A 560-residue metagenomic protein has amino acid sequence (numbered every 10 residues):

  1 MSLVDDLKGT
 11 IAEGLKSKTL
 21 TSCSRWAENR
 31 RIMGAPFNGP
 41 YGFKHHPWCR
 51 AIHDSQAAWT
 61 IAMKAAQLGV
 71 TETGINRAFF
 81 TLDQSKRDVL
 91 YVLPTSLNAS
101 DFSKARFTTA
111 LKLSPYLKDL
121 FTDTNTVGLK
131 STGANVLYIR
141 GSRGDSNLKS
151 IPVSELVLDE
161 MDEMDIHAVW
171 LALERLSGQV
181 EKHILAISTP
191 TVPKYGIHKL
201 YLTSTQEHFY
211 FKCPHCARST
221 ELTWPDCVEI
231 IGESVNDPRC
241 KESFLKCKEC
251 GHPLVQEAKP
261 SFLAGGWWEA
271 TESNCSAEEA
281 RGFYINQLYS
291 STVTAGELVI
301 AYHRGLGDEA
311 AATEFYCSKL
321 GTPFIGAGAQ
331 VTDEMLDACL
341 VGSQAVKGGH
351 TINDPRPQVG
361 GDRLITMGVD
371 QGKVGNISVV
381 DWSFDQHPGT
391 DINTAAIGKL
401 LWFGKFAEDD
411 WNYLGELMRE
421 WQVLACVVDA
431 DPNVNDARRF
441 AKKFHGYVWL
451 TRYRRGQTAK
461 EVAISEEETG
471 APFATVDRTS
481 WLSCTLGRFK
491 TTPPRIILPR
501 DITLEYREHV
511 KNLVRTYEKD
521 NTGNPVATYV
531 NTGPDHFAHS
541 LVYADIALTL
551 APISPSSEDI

Functional and structural regions predicted by a protein language model:
S2-V369, R419-D431, K442-H445: Phosphate/NTP-binding elements of NTP-utilizing enzymes
T60, F102, V235-P238, E242-G251 (+4 more regions): Mg2+-dependent endonuclease catalytic cores in nucleic-acid-processing enzymes, primarily RNase H-like
Q84-S85, S383-G389, P552-P555: Compositionally biased, low-complexity linear motifs
T491-I560: Charge-patterned, long linear interaction tracts outside catalytic cores
